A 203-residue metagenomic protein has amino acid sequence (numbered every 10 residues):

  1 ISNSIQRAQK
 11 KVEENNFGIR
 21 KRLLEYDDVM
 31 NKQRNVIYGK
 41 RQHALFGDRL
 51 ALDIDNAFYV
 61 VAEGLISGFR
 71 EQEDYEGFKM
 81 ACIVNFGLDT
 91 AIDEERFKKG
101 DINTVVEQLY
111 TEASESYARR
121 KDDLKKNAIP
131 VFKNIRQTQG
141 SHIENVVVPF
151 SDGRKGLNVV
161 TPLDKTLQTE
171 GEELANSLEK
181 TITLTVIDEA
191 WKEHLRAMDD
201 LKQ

Functional and structural regions predicted by a protein language model:
I1-Q203: Extended, charged helical/alpha-beta scaffold domains that provide interaction surfaces
